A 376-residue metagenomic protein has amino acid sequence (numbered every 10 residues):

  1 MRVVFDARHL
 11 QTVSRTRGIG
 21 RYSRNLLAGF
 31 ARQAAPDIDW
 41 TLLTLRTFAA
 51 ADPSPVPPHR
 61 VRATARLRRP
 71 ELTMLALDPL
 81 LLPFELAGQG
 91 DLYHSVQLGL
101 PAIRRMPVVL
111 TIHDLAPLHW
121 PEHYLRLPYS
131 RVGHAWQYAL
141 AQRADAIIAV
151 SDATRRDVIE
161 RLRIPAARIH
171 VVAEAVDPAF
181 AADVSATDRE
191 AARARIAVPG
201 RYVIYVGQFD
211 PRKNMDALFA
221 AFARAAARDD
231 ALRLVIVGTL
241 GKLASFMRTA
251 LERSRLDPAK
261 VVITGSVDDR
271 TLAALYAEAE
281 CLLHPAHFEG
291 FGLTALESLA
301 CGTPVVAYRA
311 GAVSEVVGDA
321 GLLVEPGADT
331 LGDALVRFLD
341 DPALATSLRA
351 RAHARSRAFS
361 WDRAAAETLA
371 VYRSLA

Functional and structural regions predicted by a protein language model:
M1-A376: Carbohydrate transferase catalytic cores enriched for Leloir-type hexosyltransferases
